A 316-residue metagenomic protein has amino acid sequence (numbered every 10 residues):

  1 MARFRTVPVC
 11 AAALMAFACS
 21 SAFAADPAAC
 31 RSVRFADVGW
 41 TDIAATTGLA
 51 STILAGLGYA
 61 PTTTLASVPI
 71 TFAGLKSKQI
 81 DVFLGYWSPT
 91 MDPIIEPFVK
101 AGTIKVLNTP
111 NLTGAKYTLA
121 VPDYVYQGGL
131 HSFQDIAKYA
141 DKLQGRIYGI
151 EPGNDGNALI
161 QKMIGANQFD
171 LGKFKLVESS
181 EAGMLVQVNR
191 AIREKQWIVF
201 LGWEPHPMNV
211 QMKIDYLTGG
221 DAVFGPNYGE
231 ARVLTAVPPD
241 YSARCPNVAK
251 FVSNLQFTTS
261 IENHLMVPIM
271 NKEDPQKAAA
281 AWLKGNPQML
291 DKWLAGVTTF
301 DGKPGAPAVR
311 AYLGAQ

Functional and structural regions predicted by a protein language model:
F23-R34, K138-Q144, W293, Y312-Q316: Immediate post-signal peptide segment of exported/extracytoplasmic ligand-binding proteins
P27-D42, Y59-T64, Q144-Y148, V252: Short, well-ordered beta-strand elements
R31, T41-D42, K162-R193, V199 (+3 more regions): An extracytoplasmic/periplasmic, membrane-proximal ligand-sensing/linker region
T47, T64-G102, G183-Q187, P207-M212: Pocket-flanking alpha-helical
A50-G58, A140-F174, K284: Ligand-binding cleft/hinge of the Venus flytrap
I80-G85, P152-D221: Ligand-binding pocket segment of bilobal, Venus flytrap-like solute-binding proteins
T103-P152: A conserved helix-loop-strand patch within extracytoplasmic ligand-binding domains of the periplasmic binding
K116-Y126, E230-R244, V267-P268: A bilobed periplasmic-binding-protein/Venus flytrap-type ligand-binding module shared by bacterial periplasmic
